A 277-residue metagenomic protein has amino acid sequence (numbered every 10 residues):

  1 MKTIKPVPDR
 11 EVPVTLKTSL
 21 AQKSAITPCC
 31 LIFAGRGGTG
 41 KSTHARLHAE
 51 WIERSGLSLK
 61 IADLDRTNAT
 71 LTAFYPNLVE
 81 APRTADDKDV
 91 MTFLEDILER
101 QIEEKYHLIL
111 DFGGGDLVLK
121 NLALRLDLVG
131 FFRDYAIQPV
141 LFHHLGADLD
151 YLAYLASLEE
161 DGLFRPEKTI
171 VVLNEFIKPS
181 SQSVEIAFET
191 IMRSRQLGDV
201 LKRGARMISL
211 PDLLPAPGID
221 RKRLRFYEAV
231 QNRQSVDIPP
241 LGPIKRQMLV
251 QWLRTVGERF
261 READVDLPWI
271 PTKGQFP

Functional and structural regions predicted by a protein language model:
M1-C30: Extreme N-terminal, non-catalytic leader segments that precede Walker-type/kinase nucleotide-binding cores
G35-G38: Walker A (P-loop) phosphate-binding loop of P-loop NTPases
K41: Conserved lysine of the Walker
S55-T70: Short beta-strand-centered segment that lines the nucleotide-binding/catalytic pocket of NTP-utilizing
T67-R83: P-loop NTPase switch/communication element
R83-T84, Y106-A123: Switch II (G3) loop of P-loop NTPases
V118-I219: Conserved catalytic-core segment of NTP-binding enzymes
I170-E175, E185-P277: P-loop NTP-binding site
